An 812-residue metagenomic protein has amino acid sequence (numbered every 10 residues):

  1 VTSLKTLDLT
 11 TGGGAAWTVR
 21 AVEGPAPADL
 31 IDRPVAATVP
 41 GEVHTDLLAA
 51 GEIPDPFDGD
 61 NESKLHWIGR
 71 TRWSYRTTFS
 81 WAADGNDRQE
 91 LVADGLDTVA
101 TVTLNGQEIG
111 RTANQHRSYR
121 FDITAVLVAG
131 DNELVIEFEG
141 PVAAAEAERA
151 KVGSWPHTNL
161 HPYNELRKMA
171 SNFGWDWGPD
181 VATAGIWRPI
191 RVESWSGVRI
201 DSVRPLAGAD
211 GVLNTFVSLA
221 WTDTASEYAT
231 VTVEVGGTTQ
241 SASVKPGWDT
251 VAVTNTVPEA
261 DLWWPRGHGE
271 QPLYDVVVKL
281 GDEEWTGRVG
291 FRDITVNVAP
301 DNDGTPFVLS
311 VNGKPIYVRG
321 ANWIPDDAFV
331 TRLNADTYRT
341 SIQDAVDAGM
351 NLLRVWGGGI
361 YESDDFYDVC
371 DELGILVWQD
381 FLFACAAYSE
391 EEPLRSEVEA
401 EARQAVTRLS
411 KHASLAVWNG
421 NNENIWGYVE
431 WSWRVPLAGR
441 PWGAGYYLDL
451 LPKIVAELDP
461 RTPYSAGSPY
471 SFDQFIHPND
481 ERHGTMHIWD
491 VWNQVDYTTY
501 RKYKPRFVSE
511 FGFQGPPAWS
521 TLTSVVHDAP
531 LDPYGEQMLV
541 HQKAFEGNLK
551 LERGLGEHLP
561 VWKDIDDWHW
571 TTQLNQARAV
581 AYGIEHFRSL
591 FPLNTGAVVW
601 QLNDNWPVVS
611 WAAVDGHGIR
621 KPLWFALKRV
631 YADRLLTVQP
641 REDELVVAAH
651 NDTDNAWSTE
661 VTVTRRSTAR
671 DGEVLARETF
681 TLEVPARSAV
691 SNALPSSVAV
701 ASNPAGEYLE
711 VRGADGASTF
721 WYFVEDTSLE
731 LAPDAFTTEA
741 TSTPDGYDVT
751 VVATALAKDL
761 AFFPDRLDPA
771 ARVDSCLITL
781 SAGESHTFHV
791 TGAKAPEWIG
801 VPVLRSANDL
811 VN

Functional and structural regions predicted by a protein language model:
V1-L352, R482, W489, S589-L590 (+2 more regions): Secreted/periplasmic carbohydrate-active enzymes, especially glycoside hydrolases
V19-A21, P25, A182-G185, K453-V455 (+4 more regions): Substrate-binding clefts and catalytic carboxylate motifs of secreted carbohydrate-active enzymes
A49-A50, D94-D97, E139, G290-T295 (+7 more regions): Short, solvent-exposed turn/loop segments enriched in Gly/Ser/Thr/Pro and often Arg
T98-A100, A143-A144, N297, P325-A328 (+9 more regions): Flexible loop/turn segments at secondary-structure boundaries
Q115, D176-P179, W264-P265, N322-A335 (+5 more regions): The substrate-binding groove and active-site-proximal loops of carbohydrate-active enzymes, especially glycoside
V298-W431: Substrate-binding cleft of carbohydrate-active enzyme catalytic domains
N351, A416, T462, L593-T595: Short acidic/polar active-site loop segments enriched in Thr and Asp
S389-Q474, G618: Active-site neighborhood of glycoside hydrolase catalytic domains
